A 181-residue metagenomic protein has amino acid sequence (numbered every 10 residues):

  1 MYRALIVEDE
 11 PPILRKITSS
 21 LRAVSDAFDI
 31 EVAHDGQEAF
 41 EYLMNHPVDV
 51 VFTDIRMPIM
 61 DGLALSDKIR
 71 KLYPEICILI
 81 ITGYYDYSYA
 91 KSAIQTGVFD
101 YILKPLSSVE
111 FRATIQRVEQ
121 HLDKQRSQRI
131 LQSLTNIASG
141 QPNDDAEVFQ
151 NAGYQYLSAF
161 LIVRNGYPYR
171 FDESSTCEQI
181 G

Functional and structural regions predicted by a protein language model:
Y2, F28, I76: Switch/coupling loops of ABC transporter nucleotide-binding domains
Y2-P12, I17, V51: Conserved acidic segment of CheY-like receiver
I6, V32, I80-T82: Conserved SAM-binding loop
P11-E31: Two-component/phosphorelay signaling modules centered on CheY-like receiver
S19, D67, E178: Active-site phosphate/pyrophosphate- and oxyanion-stabilizing loops and adjacent acidic/basic residues in soluble
A33-Q37: Conserved Asp/Asn-Gly motif in the active-site loop of CheY-like receiver
E38-L134: CheY-like receiver
I94, D100-G181: Interdomain helical linkers/hinges and coiled-coil/dimerization scaffolds that transmit conformational signals
